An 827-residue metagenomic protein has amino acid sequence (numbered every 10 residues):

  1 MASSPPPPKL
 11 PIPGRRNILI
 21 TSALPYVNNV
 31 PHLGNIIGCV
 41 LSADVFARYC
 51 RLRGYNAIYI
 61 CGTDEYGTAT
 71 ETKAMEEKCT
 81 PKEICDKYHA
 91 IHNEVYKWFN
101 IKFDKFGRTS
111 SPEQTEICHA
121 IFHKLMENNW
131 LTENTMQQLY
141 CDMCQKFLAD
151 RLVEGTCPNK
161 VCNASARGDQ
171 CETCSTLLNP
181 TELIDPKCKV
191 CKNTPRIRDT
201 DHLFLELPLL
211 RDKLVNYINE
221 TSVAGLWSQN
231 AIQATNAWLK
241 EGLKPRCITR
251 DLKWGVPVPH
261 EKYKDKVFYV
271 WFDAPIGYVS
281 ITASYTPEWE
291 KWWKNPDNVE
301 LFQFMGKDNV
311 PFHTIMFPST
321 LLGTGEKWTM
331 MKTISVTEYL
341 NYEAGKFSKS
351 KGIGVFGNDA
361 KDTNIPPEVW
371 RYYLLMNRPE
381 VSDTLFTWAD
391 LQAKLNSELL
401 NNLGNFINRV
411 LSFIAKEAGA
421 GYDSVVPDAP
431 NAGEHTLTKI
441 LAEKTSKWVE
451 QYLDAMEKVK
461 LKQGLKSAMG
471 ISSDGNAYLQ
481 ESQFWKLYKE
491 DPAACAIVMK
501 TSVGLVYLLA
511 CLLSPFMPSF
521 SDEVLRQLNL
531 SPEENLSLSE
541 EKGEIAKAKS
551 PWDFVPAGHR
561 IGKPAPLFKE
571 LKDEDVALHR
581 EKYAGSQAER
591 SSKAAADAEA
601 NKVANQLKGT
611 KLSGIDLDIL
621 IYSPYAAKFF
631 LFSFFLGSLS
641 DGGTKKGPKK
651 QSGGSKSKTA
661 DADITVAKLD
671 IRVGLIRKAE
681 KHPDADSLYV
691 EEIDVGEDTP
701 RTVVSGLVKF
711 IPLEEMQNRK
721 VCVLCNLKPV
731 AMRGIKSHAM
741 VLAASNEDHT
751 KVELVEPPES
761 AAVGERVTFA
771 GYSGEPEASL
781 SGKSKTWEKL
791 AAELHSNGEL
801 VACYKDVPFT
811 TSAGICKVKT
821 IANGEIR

Functional and structural regions predicted by a protein language model:
M1-P31, F46, L52, L214 (+2 more regions): Non-catalytic terminal extensions that flank enzyme cores
A2-C61, E113-E116, K187-K416, K458 (+1 more regions): Structured secondary-structure scaffolds
A2-Y217: N-terminal, positively charged nucleic-acid-binding surface of large information/translation enzymes
A23-P25, G62-D64, S111, M136-Q137 (+14 more regions): An acidic- and aromatic-residue-enriched active-site/binding cleft used to recognize and process polar
P25-Y26, A164, N193, K253 (+11 more regions): Short, glycine-/Ser/Thr-/acidic-enriched flexible segments
K332-V336, L525-R526, V690: Beta-strand segments within the central parallel beta-sheet cores of soluble alpha/beta enzyme folds
D390-L437, L441-D553, A557-R560: Helix-rich, typically C-terminal accessory recognition domains appended to large enzymatic cores
L607-Y625, F635-R827: Phosphate-backbone binding interfaces of nucleic-acid-interacting proteins
